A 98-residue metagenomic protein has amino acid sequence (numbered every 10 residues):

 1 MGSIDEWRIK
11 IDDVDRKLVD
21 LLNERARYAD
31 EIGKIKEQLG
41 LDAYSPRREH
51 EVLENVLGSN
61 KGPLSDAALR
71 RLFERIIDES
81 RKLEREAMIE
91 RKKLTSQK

Functional and structural regions predicted by a protein language model:
M1-K98: Domain-level signature for soluble enzymes in the chorismate/prephenate branch of the shikimate pathway
